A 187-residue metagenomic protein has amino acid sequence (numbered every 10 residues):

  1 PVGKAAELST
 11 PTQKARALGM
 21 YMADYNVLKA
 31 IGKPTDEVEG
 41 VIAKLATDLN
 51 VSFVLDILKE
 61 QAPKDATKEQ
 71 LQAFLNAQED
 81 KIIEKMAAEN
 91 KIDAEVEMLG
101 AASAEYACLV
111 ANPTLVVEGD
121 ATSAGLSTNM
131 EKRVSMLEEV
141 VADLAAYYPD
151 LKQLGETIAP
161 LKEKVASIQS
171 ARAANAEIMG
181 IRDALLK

Functional and structural regions predicted by a protein language model:
P1-E69: N-terminal Sec/ER secretory leader and immediately downstream segment of secreted/extracellular precursors
V2-E7, F53-P63, T67-Q70, F74 (+7 more regions): Long, charged/polar, soluble alpha-helical segments
K4, A17, Y21, V41-L45 (+7 more regions): Charge-rich, solvent-exposed alpha-helical interaction surfaces
T10-M20, A30-E37, P63, A88-A101 (+2 more regions): Extracytoplasmic/periplasmic, Sec-exported soluble proteins
Y25, K29-G32, L49, D56 (+4 more regions): Secondary-structure edge/capping motif, primarily at the C-terminal ends of alpha-helices and the immediately following
E39-K44, E97, A124-E131, L154-A159 (+1 more regions): Short, charged, amphipathic alpha-helical segments
K64-L151: Extended amphipathic alpha-helical interaction segments
A146, D150-K187: A cross-kingdom marker for long, charged
